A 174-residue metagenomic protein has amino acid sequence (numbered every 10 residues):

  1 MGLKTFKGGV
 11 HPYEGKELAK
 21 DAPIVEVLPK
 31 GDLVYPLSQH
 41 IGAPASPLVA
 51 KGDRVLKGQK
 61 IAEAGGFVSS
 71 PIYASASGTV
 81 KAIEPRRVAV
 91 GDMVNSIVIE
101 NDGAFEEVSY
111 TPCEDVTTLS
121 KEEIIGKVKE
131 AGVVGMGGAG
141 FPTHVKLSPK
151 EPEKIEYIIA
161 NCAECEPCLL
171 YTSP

Functional and structural regions predicted by a protein language model:
M1-P167: Well-ordered secondary-structure scaffolds
Y171-P174: Conserved small/polar residues in nucleotide/adenosyl-binding loops
